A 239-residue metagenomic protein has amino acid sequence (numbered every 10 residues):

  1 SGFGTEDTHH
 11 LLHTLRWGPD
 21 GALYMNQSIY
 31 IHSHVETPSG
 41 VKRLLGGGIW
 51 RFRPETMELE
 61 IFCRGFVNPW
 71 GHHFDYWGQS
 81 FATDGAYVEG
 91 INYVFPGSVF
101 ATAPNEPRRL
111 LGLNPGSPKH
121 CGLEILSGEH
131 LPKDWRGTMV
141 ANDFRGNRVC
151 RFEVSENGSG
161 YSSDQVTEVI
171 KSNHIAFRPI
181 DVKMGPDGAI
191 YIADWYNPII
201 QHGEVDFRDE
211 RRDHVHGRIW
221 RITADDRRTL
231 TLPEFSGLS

Functional and structural regions predicted by a protein language model:
S1-S239: Beta-propeller blade termini and top-face loops
